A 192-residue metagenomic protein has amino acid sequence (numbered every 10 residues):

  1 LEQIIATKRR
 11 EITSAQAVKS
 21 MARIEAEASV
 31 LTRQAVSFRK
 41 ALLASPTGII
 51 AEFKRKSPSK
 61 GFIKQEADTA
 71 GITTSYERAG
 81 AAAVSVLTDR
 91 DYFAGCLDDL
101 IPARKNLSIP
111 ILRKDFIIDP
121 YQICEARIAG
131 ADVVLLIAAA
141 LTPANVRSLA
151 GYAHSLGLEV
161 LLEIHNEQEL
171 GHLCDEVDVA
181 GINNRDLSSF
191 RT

Functional and structural regions predicted by a protein language model:
L1-I111, I118, Y152-V179, L187-T192: Conserved N-terminal beta1-alpha1 strand-loop-helix module at the mouth
C96, F116-D119, A139-T142: Short capping loops/turns at secondary-structure boundaries
I101, C124-A129, S148-Y152: Active-site-proximal loop->helix
P110, D115-I117, Q122-I123, V134: Short acidic catalytic loops
E125-N145, I182-F190: Glycine-rich phosphate-binding active-site loops on the catalytic face of alpha/beta enzymes
